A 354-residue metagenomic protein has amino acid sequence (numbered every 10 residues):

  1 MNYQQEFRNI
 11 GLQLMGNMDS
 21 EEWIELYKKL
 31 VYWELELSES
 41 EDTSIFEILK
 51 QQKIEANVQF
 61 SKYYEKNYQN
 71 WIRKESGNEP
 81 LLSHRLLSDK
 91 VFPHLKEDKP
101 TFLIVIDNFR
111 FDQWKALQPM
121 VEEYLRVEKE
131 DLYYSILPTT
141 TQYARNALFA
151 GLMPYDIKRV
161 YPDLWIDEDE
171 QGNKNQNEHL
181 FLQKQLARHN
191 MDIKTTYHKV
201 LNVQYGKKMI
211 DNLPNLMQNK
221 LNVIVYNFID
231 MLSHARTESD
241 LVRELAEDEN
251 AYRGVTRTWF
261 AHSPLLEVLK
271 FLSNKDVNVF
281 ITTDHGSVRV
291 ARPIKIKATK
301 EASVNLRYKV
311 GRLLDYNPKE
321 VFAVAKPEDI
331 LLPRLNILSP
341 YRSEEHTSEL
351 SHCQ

Functional and structural regions predicted by a protein language model:
M1-Q354: Feature captures the catalytic ectodomains and active-site-proximal regions of enzymes that hydrolyze or transfer
